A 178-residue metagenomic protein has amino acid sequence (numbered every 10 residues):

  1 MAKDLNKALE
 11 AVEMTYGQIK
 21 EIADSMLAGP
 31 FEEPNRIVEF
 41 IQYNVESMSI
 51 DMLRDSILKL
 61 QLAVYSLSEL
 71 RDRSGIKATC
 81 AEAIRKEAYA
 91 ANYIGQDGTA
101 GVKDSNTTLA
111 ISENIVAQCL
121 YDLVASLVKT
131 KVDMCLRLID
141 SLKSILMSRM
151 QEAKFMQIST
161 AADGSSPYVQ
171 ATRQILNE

Functional and structural regions predicted by a protein language model:
M1-E46, V169-E178: N-terminal soluble segments of membrane proteins
E33-S66: Short, charge-rich amphipathic alpha-helices with coiled-coil/heptad character
N44-S47, D51-R54, I76-L120: Extended, amphipathic alpha-helical coiled-coil scaffold segments used for oligomerization/tethering in eukaryotic
L60-S74, A78-A81: N-terminal small/hydrophobic-rich alpha-helical segments that act as secretion/targeting modules
Q61, Y65-S68, I115, D122 (+1 more regions): Short amphipathic alpha-helical segments with heptad-repeat character
G75-E87, A117-Q151: Long amphipathic alpha-helical coiled-coil segments
D104-L123, A161-E178: Short, surface-exposed, charge-dense and proline/glycine-enriched linear segments
M134-Q174, E178: Long, highly charged low-complexity segments enriched in Glu/Asp and Lys/Arg with interspersed Ser/Thr
